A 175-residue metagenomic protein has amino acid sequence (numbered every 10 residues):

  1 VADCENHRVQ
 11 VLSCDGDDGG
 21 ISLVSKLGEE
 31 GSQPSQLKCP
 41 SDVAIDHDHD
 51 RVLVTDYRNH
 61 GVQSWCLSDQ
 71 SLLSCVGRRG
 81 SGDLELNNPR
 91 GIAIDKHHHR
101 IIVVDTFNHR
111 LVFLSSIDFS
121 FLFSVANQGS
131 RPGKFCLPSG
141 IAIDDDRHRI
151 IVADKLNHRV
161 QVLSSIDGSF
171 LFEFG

Functional and structural regions predicted by a protein language model:
V1, Q10, R51-L53, R100-I102 (+1 more regions): Conserved beta-propeller blade signature
C4-E5, C14, Y57-R58, T106-F107 (+2 more regions): Short loop/turn segments immediately following the C-termini of beta-strands
S13-D18, C66-Q70, S115-D118, S164-D167: Short loop/turn segments that connect beta-strands within beta-propeller blades
G16-S41, L72-R90, F121-S139, D167-G175: Gly/Pro-rich loop segments of beta-rich domains
I45-H49, I94-H98, I143-R147: Residue-level detector of Asp-centered blade-edge/turn motifs that repeat once per structural unit in beta-propeller
H98, I117-S120, R147, I166-S169: Thr-biased low-complexity repeat/linker tracts and other Thr-enriched repetitive architectures
